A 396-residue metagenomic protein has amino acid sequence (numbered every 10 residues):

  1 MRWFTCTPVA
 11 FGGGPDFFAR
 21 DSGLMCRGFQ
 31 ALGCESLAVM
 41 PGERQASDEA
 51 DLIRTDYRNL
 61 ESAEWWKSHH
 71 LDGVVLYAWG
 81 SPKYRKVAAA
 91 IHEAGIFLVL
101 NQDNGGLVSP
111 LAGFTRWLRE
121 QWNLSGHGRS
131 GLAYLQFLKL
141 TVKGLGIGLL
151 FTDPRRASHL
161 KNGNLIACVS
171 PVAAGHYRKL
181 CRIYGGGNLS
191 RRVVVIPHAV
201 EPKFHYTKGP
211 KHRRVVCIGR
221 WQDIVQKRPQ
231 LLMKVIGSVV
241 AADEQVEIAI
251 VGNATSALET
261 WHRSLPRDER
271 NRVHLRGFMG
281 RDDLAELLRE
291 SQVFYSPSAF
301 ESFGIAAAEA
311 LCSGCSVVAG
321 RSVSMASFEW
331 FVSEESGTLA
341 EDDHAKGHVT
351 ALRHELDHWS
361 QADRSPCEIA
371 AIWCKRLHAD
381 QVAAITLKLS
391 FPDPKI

Functional and structural regions predicted by a protein language model:
F17, D343-H344, D357-P392: A charged, aromatic-enriched C-terminal amphipathic alpha-helix characteristic of glycosyltransferases across folds
G144-S190, P202: A short, active-site helix/loop in glycosyltransferases that binds the activated sugar's phosphate group
A167, Y206-K227, M233-G237, A249: Conserved donor-binding/catalytic core segment of Leloir-type glycosyltransferases
R178, V194-R213, D283-E286: Acidic anion/phosphate-binding donor-loop and adjacent secondary structure in glycosyltransferase catalytic cores
G252, T260-D282: Nucleotide-activated donor-binding/catalytic signature segment of Leloir-type glycosyltransferases, i.e., the conserved
F278-M279, E286-S291: Short alpha-helical donor nucleotide-sugar binding micro-motif in glycosyltransferases
A299: Aromatic "clamp/platform" in nucleotide-sugar-dependent glycosyltransferases that forms part of the donor/acceptor
S316-V323: Short hydrophobic beta-strand element within catalytic cores of glycosyltransferases and related nucleotide-activated
